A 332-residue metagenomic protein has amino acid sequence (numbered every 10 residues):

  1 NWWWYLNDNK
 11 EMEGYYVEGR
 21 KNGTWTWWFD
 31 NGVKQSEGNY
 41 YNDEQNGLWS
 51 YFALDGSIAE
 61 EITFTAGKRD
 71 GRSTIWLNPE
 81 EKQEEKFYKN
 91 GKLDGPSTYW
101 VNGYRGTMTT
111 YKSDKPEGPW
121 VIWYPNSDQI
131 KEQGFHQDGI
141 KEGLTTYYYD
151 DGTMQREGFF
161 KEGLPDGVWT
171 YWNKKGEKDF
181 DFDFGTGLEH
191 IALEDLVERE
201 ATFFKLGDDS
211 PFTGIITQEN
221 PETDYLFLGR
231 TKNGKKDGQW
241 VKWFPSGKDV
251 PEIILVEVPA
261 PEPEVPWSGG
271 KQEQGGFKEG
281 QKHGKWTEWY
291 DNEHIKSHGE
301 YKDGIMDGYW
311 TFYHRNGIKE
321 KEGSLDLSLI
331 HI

Functional and structural regions predicted by a protein language model:
N1-I330: Glycine/tyrosine- and acidic-biased, solvent-exposed loop/turn segments at the edges of beta-strands
